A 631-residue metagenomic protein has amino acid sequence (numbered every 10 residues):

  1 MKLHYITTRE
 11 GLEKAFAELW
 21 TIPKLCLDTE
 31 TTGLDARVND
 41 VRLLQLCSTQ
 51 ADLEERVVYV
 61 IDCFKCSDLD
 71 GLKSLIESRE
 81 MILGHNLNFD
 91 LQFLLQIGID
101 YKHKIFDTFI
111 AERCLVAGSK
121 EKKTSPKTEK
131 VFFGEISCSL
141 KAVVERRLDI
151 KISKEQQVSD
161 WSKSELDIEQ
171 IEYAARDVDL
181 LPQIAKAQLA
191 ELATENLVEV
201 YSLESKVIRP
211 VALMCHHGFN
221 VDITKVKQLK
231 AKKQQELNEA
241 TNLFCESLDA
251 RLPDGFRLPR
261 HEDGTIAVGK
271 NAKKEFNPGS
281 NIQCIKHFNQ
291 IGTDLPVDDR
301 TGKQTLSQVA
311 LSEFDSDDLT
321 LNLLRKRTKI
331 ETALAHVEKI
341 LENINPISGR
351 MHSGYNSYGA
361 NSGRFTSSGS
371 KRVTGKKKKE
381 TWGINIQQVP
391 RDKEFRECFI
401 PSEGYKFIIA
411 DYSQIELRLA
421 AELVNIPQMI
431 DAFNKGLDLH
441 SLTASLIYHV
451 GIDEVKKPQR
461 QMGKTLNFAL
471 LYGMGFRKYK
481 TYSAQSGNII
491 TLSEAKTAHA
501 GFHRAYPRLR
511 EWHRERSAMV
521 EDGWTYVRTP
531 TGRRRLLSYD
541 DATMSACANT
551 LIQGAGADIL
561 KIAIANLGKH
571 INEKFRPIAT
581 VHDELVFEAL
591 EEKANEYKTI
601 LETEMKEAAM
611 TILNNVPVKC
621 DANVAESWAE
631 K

Functional and structural regions predicted by a protein language model:
M1-T29, R37: N-terminal accessory regions of nucleic-acid-interacting proteins
M1-Y5, V38, P182-D392, I400 (+7 more regions): Conserved "right-hand" nucleotidyltransferase catalytic core of DNA-directed polymerases
K2-Y5, D35-A193, Y201-S205, L437 (+1 more regions): Active-site-proximal helix-loop-helix substrate-binding element of RNase H-like nuclease domains
L25-L27, I105-F106, P278, F407-D411: Short hydrophobic beta-strand that contains or immediately precedes a catalytic carboxylate
E77-I82, Y101, A272-E275, G404-I408: Short active-site oxyanion
H216, S348, H352-S353, Y358 (+3 more regions): Conserved catalytic core of nucleic-acid polymerases
I340-P346, S357-G359, R372-V373, K378-T381 (+5 more regions): Short, contiguous acidic/charged loop-to-helix segments that flank catalytic cores in large enzymes
L567-K619: C-terminal structured "cap/appendage" subdomains that terminate the fold
